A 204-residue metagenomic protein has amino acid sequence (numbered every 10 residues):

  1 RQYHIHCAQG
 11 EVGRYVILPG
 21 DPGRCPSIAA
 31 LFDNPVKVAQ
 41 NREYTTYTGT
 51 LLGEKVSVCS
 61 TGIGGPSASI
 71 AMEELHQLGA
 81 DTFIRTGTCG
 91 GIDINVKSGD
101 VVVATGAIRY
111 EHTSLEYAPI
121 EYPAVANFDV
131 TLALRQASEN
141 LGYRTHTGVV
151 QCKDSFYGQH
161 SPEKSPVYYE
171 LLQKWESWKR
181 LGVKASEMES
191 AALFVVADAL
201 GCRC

Functional and structural regions predicted by a protein language model:
R1-A133: Metabolite-binding pocket within alpha/beta catalytic cores that recognizes anionic/polar moieties
P22, G90, Q151-Y157, A192 (+1 more regions): Glycine-rich beta-alpha junction loops
A30-K37, G106, R135-R144, S155 (+2 more regions): Generic secondary-structure signature for well-ordered alpha-helical cores
Q77, V167, A199: Expand to "…catalyze enediolate/carbanion chemistry for C-C bond making/breaking, isomerization, decarboxylation
N95-S98, G158-H160, D198-A199: Short secondary-structure transition/capping segments
V125-G182: Active-site rim beta-loop-alpha module in soluble metabolic enzymes
K174-C204: A C-terminal functional module that forms or caps the active site or interfaces directly with catalytic machinery
